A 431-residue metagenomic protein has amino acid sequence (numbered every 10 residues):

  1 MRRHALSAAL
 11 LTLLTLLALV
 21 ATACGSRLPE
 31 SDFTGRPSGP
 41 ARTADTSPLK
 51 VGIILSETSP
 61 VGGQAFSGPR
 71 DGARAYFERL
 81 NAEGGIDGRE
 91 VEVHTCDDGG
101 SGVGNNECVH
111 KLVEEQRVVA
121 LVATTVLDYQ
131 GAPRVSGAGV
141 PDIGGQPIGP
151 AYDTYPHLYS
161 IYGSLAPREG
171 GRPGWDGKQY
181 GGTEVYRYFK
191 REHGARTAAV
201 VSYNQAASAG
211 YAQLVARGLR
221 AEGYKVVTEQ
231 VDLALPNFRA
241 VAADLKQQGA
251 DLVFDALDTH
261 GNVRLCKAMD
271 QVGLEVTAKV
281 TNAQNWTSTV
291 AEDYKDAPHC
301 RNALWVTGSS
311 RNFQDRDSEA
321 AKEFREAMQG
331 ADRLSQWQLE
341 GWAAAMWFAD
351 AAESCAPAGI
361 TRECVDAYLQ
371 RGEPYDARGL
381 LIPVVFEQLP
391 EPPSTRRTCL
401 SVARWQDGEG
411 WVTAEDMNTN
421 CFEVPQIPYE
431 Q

Functional and structural regions predicted by a protein language model:
V20-A23: C-terminal motif of bacterial Sec signal peptides marking the signal peptidase cleavage site
G25-L28: Bacterial signal peptide processing site
F33-P37, Q64-P69, G84-H157, D232-F238: Beta-alpha junction/loop-to-helix N-cap segments that form part of ligand/metal-binding clefts
T34-R74, D98-V103, S202-A209, H260 (+1 more regions): Extracytoplasmic "Venus flytrap"
Q64-I86, Q213-R220: Short, polar/charged alpha-helical segment
V118-Q230, K279-C300: Extracytoplasmic ligand/sensor domains, especially the bilobed periplasmic-binding protein
G163-P167, M269-A343, M417-E430: Extracellular/periplasmic periplasmic-binding protein-like sensory domains
M328-Q338, A349-A414: Segments of small-molecule ligand-sensing domains
